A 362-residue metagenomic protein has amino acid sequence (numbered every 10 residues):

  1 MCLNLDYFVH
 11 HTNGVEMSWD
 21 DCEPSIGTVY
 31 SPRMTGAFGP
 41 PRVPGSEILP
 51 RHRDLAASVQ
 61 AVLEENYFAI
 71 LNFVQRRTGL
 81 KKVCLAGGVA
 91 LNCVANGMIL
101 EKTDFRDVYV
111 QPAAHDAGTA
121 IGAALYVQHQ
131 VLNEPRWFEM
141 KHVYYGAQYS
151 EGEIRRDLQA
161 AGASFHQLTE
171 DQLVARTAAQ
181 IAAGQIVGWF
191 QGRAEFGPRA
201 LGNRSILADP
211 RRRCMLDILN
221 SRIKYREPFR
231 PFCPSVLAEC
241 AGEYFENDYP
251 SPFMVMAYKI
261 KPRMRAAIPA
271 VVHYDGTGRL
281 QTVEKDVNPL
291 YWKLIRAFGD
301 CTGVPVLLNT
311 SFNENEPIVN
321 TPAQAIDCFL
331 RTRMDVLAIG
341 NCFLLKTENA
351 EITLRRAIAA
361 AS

Functional and structural regions predicted by a protein language model:
M1-P50, N72-Q75, L80-K82, L91-N92 (+1 more regions): Flexible beta->alpha loop and helix N-cap segments adjacent to enzyme active/binding sites
P44-I70: Adenine-nucleotide phosphate-binding core of ATP-dependent small-molecule kinases
